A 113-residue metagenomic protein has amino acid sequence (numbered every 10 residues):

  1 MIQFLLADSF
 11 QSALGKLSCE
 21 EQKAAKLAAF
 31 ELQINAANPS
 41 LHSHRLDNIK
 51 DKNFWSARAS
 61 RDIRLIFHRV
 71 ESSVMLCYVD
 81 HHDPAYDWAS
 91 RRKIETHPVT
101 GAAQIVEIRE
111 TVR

Functional and structural regions predicted by a protein language model:
M1, S12, A59-R113: Enriched for short, Lys/Arg-rich terminal
I2-Q3, A7-D8: N-terminal "first-domain core" detector
D8-S9, K50-D51, V70-E71: Short glycine-enriched loop/turn motifs at secondary-structure junctions
A13-L41: N-terminal first-folded block
E31-A57: A short, surface-exposed loop/turn module that caps and links secondary-structure elements
